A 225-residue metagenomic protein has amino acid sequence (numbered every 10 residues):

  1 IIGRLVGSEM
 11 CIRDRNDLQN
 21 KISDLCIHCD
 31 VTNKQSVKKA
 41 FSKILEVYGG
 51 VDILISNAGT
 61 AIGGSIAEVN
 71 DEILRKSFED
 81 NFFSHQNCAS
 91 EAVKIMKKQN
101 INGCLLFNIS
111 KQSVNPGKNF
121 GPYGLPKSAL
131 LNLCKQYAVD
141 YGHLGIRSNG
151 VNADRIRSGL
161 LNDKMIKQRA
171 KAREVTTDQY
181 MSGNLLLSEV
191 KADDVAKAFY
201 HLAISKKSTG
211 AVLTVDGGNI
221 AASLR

Functional and structural regions predicted by a protein language model:
I1-G7, I12: Single conserved hydrophobic/aromatic residue that forms the stacking wall/gate of nucleotide- or nucleobase-binding
K38, S42, A61-R75, K94 (+1 more regions): Conserved mid-core segment of classical short-chain dehydrogenase/reductases
I55, G142, R147, K207-A211: Short, small/polar-rich loop/turn modules that mediate ligand/substrate recognition or access, typified
T60, A67-N87, L106, L130 (+2 more regions): Catalytic Tyr-X3-Lys loop
A89, P126, C134: Active-site helix of classical SDR
K94, V139-H143: Alpha-helical segment proximal to the catalytic Tyr-Lys
S110: Residue(s) in the substrate-gating loop at a strand-loop-helix junction that position the organic substrate next
S188-V215, I220: C-terminal substrate-recognition "lid" of short-chain dehydrogenase/reductases
